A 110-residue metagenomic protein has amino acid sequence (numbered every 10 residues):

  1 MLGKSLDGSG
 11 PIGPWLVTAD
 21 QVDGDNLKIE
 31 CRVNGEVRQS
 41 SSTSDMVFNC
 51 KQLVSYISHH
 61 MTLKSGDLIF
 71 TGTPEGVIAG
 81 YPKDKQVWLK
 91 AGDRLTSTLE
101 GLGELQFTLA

Functional and structural regions predicted by a protein language model:
M1-A110: Catalytic-pocket segment enriched in acidic/His residues
